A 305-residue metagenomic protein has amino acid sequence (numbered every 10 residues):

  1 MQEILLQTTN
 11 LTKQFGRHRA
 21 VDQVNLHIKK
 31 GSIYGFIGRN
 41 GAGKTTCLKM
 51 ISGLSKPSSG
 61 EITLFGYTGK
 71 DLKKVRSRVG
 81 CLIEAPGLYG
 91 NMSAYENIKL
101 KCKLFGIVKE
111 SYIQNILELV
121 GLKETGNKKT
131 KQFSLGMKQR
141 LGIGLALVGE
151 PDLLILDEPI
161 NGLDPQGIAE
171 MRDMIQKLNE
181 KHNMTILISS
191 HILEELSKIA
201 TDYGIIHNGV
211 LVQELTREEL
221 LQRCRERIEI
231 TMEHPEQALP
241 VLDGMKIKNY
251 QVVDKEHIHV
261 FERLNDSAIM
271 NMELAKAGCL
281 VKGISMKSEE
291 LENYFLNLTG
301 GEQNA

Functional and structural regions predicted by a protein language model:
M1-T12, G301-A305: ABC-family P-loop ATPase nucleotide-binding domain
E3-L6, K13-I188, L193-H207, L211-Q213: ABC transporter nucleotide-binding domains
T9-L11, V24, Y250, I284: Generic beta-strand hydrophobic packing signal
K30, E124, L141, H234 (+2 more regions): Non-catalytic surface loops within mature trypsin-like serine protease
A94, R217, S288-L291: Structural motif detector for alpha-helix initiation sites
R172-F261: ABC transporter nucleotide-binding domain
I175, L298-T299: Hydrophobic aliphatic residues
E226-L298, A305: Short, charged/small-residue-rich alpha-helical element at the C-terminal edge of ABC transporter nucleotide-binding
